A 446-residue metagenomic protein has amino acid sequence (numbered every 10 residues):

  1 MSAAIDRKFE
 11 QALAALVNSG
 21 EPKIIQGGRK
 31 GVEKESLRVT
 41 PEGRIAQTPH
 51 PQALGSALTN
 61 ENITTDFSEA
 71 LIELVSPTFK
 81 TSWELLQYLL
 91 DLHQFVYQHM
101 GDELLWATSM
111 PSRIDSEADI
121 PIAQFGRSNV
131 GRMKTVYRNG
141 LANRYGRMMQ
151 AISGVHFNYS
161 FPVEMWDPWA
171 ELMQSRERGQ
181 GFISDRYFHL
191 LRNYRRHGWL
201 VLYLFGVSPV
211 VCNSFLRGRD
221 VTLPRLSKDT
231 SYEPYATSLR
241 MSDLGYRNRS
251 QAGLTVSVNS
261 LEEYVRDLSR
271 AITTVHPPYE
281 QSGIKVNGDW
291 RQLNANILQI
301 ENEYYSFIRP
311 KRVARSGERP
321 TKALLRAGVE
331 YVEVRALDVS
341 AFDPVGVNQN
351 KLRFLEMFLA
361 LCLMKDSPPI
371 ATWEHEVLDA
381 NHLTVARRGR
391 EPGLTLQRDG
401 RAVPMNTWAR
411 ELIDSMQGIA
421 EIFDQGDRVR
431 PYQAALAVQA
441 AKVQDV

Functional and structural regions predicted by a protein language model:
M1-A142, M149-V155, F182-H189, R196-W199: Terminal catalytic/cofactor-binding subdomain
S2-Q11, L16-N18, I284, A380-V446: Cationic, histidine-enriched alpha-helical/coil surfaces that engage anionic ligands
G31, Q87, D91, R132 (+10 more regions): Generic recognition of stable, solvent-exposed alpha-helical segments in well-folded globular domains
E35, M149-P162, Y331-A336: Histidine-centered divalent-metal-coordination microenvironment in nucleic-acid enzymes
Q47-H50, L85-L86, D119, W169-A170 (+2 more regions): Short conserved micro-motifs at the rims of enzyme active sites and ligand-binding pockets
F79, P162, L337-A341: Short, glycine-/Ser/Thr-/acidic-enriched flexible segments
I114, G126-R147, A151, S160-L325 (+3 more regions): Loop-rich catalytic cores of soluble enzymes, especially ATP-dependent carboxylate-amine ligases and other
L325-R326, V332-A420: Substrate-recognition/cap regions that form aromatic- and gly/pro-loop-enriched pockets for small-molecule ligands
